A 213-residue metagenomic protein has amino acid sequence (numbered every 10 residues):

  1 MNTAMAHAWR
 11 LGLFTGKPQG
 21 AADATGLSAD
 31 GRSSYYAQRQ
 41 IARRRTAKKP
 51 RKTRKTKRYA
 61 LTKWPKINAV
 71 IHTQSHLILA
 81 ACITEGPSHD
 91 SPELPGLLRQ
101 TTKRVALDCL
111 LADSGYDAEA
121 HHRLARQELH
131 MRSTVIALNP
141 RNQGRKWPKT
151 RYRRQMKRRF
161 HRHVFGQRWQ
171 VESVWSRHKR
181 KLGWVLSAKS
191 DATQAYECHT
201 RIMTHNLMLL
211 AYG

Functional and structural regions predicted by a protein language model:
M1-Q127, N139: Polybasic low-complexity intrinsically disordered regions
L27-A29, I78, Q143, S176 (+1 more regions): Short, acidic Gly/Pro/Ser/Thr-rich loop/turn segments
S28-S34, R145-K146, C198-H199: Short, solvent-exposed polar/charged micro-motifs at secondary-structure junctions
S114-R180, S187-A188: Helix-centered, glycine/charged polyanion-binding patches within enzymatic domains that contact phosphate-containing
L182, L186-G213: Charge-patterned, long linear interaction tracts outside catalytic cores
